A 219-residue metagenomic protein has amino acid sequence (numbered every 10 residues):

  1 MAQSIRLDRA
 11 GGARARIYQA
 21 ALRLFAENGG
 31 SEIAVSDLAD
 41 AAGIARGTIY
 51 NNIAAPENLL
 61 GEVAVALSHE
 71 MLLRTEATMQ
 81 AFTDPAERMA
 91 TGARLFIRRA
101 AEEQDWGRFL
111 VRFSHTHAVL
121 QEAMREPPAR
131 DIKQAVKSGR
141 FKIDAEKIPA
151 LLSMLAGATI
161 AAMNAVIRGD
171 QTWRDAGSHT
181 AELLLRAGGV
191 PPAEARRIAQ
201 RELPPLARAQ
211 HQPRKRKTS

Functional and structural regions predicted by a protein language model:
M1-A2, R130-S138, R168-S219: C-terminal peripheral helix-coil segments that are non-catalytic and often amphipathic
M1-I44, N58-G61: Basic, helix-initiating cap at the start of DNA-binding domains
G30-S31, A54, F141-K142, Q171: Conserved hydrophobic residue
A42-I53: Short hydrophobic/aromatic patch on the recognition helix
N58-L67, L110: Alpha-helical DNA-contacting segments of helix-turn-helix folds
E62, L73-W106, R112, T116 (+1 more regions): Hydrophobic alpha-helical connector segments
L72, T91, S114-I160, N164 (+1 more regions): Amphipathic alpha-helical packing segments from all-alpha helical-bundle domains
L95-A118, R125, A129-V136, R196-L203: Amphipathic alpha-helical segments used for helix-helix packing
